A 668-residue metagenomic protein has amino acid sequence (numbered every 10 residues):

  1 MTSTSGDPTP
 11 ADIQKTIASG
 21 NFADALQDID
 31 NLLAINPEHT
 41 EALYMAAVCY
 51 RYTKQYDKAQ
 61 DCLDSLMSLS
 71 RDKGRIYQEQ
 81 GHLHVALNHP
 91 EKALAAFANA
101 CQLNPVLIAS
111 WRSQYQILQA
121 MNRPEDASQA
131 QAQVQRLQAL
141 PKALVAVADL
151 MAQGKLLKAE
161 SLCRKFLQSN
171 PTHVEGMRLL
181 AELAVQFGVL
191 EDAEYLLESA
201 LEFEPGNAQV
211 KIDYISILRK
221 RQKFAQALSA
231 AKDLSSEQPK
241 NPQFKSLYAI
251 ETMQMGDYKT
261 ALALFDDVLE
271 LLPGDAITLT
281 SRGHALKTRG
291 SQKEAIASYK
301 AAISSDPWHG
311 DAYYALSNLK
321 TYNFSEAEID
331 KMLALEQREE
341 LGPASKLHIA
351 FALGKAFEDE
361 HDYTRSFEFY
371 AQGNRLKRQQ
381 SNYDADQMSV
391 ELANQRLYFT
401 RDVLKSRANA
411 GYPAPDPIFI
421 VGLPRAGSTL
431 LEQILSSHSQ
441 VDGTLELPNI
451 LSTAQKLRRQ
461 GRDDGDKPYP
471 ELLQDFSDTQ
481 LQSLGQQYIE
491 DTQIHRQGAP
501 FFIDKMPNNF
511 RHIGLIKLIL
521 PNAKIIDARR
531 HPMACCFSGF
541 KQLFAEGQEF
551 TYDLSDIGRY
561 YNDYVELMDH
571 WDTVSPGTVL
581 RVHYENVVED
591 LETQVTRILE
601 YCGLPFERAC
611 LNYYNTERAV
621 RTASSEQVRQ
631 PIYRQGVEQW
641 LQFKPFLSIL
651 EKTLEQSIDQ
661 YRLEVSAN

Functional and structural regions predicted by a protein language model:
G6, T40-E41, K73-R75, I108-A109 (+8 more regions): Helix-start (N-cap) detector for alpha-helical repeat units in TPR-like alpha-solenoids, especially tetratricopeptide
A18, Y52, A86, A120 (+7 more regions): Register position in tetratricopeptide repeats
I35, L69, L103, R136-L137 (+7 more regions): Structural marker of alpha-solenoid helical repeat scaffolds
Y313-S317, I329-E340, I349-P417, G465-Q474 (+3 more regions): PAPS-dependent sulfotransferases, especially Golgi type II membrane carbohydrate sulfotransferases
A410-L518: Phosphate-binding active sites in nucleotide-utilizing proteins
